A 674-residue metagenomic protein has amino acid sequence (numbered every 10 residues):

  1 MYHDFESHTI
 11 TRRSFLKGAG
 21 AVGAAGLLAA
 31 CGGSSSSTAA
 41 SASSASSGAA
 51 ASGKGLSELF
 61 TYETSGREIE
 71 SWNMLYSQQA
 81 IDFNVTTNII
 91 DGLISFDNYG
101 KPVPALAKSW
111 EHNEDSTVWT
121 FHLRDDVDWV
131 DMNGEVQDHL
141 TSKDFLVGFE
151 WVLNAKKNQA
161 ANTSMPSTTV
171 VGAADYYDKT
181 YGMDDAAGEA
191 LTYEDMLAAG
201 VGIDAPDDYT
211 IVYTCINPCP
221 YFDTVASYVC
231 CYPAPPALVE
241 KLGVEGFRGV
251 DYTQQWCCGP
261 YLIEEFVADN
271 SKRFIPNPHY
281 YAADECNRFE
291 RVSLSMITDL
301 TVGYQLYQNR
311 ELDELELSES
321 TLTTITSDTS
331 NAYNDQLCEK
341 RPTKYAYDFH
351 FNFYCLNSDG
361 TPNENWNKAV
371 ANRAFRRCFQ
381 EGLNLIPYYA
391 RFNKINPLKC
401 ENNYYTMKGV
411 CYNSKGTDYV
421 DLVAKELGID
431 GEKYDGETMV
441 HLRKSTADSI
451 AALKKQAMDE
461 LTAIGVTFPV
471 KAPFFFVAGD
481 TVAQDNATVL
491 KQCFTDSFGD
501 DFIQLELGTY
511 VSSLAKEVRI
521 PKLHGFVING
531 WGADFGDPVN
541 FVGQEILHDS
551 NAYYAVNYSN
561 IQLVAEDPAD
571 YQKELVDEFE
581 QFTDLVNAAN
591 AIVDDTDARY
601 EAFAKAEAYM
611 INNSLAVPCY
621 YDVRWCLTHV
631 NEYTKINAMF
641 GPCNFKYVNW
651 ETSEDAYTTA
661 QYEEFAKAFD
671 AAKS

Functional and structural regions predicted by a protein language model:
M1-I10, G18-A30: N-terminal secretory signal peptides
A21, L28, C378-A424, A478 (+2 more regions): Detector for C-terminal structural segments
T61-E114, W256-C257: N-terminal lobe/hinge region of extracytoplasmic solute-binding protein
K108-G172, V212, G303-L306, N365-A371 (+1 more regions): Aromatic- and charge-enriched surface segment that lines or borders ligand/interaction sites
T141-V147, D208-T214, P260, F289-R291 (+7 more regions): Alpha-helical secondary-structure segments
D185-A190, L197-G200, P206-Y209, T214-S293 (+1 more regions): Gly/Pro-rich hinge or "lid" segments in bacterial periplasmic/extracellular proteins
V244-Y252, H279-D328: Ligand-site clamp/hinge motif
A268, N396-P397, K433-A533, E578 (+1 more regions): Ligand/substrate-recognition segments at binding pockets and active sites
